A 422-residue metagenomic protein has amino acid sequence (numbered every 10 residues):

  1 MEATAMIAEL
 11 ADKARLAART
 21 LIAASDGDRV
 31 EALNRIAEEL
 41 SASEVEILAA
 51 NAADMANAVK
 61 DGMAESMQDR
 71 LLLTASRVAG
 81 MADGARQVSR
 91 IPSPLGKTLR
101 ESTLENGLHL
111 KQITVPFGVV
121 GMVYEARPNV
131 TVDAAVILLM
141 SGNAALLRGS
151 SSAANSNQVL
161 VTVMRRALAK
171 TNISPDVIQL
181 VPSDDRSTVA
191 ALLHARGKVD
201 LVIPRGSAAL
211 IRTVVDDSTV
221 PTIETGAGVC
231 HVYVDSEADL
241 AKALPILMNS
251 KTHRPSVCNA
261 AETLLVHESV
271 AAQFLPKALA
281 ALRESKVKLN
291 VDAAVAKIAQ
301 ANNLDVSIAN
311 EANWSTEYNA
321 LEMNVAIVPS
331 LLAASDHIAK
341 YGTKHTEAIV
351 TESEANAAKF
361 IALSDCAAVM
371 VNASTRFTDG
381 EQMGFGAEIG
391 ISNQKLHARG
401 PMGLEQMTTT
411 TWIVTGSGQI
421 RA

Functional and structural regions predicted by a protein language model:
M1-H109: N-terminal Rossmann-like NAD(P)+-binding subdomain of aldehyde/semialdehyde dehydrogenases
A17-A23, L264-V266, A320-P329, K344-I349: Short, well-ordered beta-strand elements within core beta-sheets of diverse protein domains
A24-D28, L95, T171-I178, R254-A260 (+4 more regions): Flexible, glycine/charged-enriched surface loops at secondary-structure junctions
S25, R29, G142, V202 (+3 more regions): Residue-level signal for inorganic ion chemistry
E31, K277, I298-A299, L331 (+1 more regions): C-terminal core of ALDH-fold dehydrogenases
R90, L99-A241, A272: Rossmann-like NAD(P) dinucleotide-binding subdomain of oxidoreductase/dehydrogenase enzymes
E125-N129, D133-S141, V159, V163 (+3 more regions): ALDH superfamily catalytic-core signature
V232-E237, L265-E268, V328, V350-E352 (+1 more regions): Short beta-strand-to-turn element immediately C-terminal to the catalytic PLP-Schiff-base lysine in fold type I
